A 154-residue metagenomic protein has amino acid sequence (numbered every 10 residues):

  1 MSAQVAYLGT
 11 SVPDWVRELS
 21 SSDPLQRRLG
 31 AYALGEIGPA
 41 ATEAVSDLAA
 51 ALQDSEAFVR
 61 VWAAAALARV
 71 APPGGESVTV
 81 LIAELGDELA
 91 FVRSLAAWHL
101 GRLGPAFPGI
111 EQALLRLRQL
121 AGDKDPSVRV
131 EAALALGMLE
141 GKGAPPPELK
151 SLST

Functional and structural regions predicted by a protein language model:
M1-L8, L25-A40, A50, F58-P73 (+2 more regions): Structural detector for internal amphipathic alpha-helices that build alpha-solenoid repeat scaffolds
A6-E18, P39-Q53, P72-G86, F107-A121 (+1 more regions): Amphipathic alpha-helical scaffolding segments comprising HEAT/armadillo-like alpha-solenoid repeats
